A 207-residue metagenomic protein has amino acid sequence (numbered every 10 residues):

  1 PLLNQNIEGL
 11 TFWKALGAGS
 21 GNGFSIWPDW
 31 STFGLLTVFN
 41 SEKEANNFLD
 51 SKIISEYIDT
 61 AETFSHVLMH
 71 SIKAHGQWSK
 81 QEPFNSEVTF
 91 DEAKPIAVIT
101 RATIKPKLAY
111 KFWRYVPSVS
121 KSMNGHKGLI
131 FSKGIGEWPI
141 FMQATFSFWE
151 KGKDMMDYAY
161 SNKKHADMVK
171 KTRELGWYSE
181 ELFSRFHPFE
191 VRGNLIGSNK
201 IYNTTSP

Functional and structural regions predicted by a protein language model:
P1-F33, E42-F48, T60-A144, D154-K163 (+1 more regions): Short S/T/G/P-rich N-terminal loop/turn motif that feeds into the first structured element of a domain
S51-I53, N162, T172: Alpha-helix boundary/capping residues
I53-T60, H165-D167: A common structural junction motif
V169-L175: C-terminal end-helix/capping segment
Y178: An exposed tryptophan-centered "aromatic clamp" motif
